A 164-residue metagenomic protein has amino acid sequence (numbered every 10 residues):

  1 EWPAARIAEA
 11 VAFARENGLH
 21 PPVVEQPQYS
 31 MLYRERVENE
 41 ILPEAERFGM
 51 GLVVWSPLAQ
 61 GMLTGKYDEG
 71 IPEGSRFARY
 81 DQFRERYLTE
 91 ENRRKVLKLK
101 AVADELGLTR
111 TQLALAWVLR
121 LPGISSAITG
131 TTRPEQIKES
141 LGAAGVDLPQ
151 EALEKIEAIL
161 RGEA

Functional and structural regions predicted by a protein language model:
E1-A164: Beta/alpha (TIM)-barrel catalytic core signal, keyed to glycine-rich beta->alpha loops juxtaposed to Asp/Glu that bind
